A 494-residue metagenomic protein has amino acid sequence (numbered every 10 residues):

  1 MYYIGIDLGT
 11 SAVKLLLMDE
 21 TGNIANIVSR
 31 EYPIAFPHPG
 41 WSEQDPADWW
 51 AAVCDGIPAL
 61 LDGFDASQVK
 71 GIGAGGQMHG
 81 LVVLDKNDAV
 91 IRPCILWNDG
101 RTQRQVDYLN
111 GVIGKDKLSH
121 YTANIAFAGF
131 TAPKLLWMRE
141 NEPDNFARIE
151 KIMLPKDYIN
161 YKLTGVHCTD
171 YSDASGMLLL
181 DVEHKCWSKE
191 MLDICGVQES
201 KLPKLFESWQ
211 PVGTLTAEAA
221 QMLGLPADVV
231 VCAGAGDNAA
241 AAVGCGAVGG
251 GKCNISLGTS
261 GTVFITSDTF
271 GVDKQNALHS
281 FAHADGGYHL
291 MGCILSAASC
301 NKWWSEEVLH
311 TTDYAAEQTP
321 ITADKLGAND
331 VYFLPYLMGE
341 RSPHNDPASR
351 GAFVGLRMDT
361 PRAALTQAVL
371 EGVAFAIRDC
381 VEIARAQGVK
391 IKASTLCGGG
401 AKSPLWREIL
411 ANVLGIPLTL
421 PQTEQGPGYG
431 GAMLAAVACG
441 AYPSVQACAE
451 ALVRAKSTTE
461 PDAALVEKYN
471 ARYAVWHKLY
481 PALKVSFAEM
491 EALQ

Functional and structural regions predicted by a protein language model:
M1-R92, H120, R148, A220-Q221 (+3 more regions): N-terminal glycine/serine-rich phosphate-binding loop of ATP-dependent small-molecule kinases, especially carbohydrate
I4-G5, Q103, N110-F127, P133-C168 (+4 more regions): Active-site core segments that coordinate phosphate-bearing ligands/cofactors across diverse enzyme families
G22, D45, I72, D99 (+3 more regions): Residue-level signal for inorganic ion chemistry
N26-R30, P203, S457: Structural signal for short hydrophobic segments within the conserved structured cores of catalytic domains across
P58-W97, I125-T131, N160-D181, K204-E207 (+1 more regions): Short beta-strand-loop/turn "lid" adjacent to the catalytic site in phosphate-handling enzymes
A89-V90, Y108, V112: Hydrophobic or amphipathic alpha-helical targeting/insertion segments
R92-V106, P421-Q422: Short, acidic/small-residue loops that bind anionic groups at enzyme active sites
